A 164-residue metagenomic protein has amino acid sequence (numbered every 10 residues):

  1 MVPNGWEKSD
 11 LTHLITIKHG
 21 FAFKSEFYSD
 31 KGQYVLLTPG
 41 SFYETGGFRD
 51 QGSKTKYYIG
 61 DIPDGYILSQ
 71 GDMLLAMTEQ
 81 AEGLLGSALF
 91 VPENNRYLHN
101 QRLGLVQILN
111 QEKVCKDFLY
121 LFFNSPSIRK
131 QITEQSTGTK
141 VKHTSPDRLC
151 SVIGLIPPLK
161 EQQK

Functional and structural regions predicted by a protein language model:
M1-F21, S151, L155-K164: Non-catalytic DNA-recognition/assembly elements of restriction-modification systems
N4, R96-G104, V114-D117, T133 (+1 more regions): A short glycine-rich beta-alpha junction/loop motif
T12-E26, G40-M73: Sequence-specific dsDNA recognition surfaces
E26-Y28, G65, N95-R96, V141: Short secondary-structure boundary/capping segments
Q33: Carboxylate-rich, polar loop motifs that coordinate divalent cations or form catalytic acidic clusters
T38-P39, I62-N124: A short beta-sheet element
I128-Q131: Periplasmic-binding protein-like
